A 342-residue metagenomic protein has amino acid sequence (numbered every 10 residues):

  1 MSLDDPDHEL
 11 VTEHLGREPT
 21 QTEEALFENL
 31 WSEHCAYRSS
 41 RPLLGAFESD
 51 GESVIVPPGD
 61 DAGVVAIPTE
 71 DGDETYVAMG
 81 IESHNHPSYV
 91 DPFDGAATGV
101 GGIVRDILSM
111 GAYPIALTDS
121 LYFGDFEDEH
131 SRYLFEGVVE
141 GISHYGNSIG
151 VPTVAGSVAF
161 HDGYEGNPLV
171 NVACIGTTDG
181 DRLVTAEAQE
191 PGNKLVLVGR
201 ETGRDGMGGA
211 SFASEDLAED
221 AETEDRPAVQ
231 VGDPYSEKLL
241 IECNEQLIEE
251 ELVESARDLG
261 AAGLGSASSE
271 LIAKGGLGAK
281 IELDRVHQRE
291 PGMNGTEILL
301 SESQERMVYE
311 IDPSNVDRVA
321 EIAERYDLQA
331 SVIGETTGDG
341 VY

Functional and structural regions predicted by a protein language model:
M1-Y342: Glycine/proline-enriched, intrinsically flexible loops and inter-domain linkers
